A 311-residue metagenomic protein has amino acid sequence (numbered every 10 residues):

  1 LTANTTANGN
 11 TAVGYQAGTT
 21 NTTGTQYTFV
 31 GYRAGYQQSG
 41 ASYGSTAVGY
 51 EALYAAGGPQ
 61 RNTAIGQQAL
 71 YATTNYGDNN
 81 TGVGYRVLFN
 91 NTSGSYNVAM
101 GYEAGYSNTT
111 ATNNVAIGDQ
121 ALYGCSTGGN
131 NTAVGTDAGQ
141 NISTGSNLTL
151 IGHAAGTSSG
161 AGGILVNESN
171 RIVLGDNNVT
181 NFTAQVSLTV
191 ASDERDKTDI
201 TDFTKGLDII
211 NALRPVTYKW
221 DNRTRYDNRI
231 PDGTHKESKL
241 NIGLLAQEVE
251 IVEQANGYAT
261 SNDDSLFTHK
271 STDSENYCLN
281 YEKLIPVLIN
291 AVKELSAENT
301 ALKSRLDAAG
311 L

Functional and structural regions predicted by a protein language model:
L1-D193: Glycine- and small/polar-enriched repetitive beta-structure motifs of secreted/surface proteins
S192-L311: Intramolecular chaperone/auto-protease modules of tailspike-like proteins
